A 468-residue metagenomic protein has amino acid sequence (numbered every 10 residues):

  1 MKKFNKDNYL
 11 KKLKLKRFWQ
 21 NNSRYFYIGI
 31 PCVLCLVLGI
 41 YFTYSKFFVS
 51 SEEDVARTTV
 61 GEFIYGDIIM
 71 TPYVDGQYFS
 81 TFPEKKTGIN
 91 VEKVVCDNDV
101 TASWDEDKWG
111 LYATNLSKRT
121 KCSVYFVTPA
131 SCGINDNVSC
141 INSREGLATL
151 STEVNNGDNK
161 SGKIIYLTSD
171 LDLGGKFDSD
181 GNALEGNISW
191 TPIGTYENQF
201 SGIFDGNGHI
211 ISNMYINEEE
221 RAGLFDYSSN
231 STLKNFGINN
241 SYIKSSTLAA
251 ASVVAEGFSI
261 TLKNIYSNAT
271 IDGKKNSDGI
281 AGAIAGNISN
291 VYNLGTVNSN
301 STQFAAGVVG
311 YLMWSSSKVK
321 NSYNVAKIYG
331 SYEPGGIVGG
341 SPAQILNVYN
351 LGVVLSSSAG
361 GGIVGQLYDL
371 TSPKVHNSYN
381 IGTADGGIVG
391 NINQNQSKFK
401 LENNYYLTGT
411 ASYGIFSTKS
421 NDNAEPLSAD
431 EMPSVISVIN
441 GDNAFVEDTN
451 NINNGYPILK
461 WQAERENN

Functional and structural regions predicted by a protein language model:
M1-N21: N-terminal Lys/Arg-rich, disordered targeting/topogenic segments
K6, Q20, T81-E84, T128 (+1 more regions): Generic detector of N-terminal low-structure segments
K16-I69, T87: Short, polar/proline-rich extracytoplasmic segments that appear immediately after membrane translocation
N22, D105-D107, D178, D369: Acidic surface patches and DE-rich sequence motifs
V33-L36, D97, S123, G133 (+1 more regions): Secreted/luminal cysteine- and crosslink-motif detector
V55, F63-P129, T168, Q199-S201 (+5 more regions): Secondary-structure capping and domain/repeat boundary segments
I68, F126-N468: Surface-exposed repetitive/solenoidal architectures
